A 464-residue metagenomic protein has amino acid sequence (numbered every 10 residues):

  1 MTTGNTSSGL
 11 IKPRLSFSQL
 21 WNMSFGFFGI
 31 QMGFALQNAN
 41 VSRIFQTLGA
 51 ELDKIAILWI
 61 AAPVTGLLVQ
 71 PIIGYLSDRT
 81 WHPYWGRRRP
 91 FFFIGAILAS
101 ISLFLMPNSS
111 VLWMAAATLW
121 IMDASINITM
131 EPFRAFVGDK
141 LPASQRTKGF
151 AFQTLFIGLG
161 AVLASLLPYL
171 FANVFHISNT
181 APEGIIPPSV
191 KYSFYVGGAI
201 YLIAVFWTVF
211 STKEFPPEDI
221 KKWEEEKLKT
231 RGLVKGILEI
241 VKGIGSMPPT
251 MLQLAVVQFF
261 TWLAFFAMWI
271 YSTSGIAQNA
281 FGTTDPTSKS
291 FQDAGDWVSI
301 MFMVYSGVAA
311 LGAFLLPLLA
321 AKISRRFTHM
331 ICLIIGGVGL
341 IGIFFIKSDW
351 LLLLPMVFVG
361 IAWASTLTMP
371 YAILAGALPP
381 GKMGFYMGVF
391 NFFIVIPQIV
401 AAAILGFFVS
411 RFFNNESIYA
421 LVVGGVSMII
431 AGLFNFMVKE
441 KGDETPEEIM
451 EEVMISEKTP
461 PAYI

Functional and structural regions predicted by a protein language model:
M1-S18, S110-A117, I126-T129, F133 (+2 more regions): Intracellular loop-helix junctions on the cytosolic face of multi-pass helical membrane proteins
T6-P63, L252-V257, T261-P286: Helix-loop boundary and gating motifs at the non-cytosolic
L52-D53, A143-Q153, G295, L378-F390: Loop-to-transmembrane helix entry/capping segments in MFS-fold secondary transporters and related SLC/MFSD carriers
Q70-W85, L311-R325, V409: Helix-to-loop junctions at the C-terminal end of transmembrane segments in multipass secondary transporters
F92-S110, I335-K347: C-terminal ends and interior cores of transmembrane alpha-helices in multi-pass membrane transporters/permeases
S102-M106, S110-T129, L351-S365: Hydrophobic core of transmembrane alpha-helices in multi-pass small-molecule transporters, especially MFS/SLC-type
I128-L141, S365-P379: Intracellular juxtamembrane helix-capping segments at the cytosolic ends of symmetry-related transmembrane helices
R326-P370: C-terminal transmembrane helical hairpin of 12-TM major facilitator-type secondary transporters
